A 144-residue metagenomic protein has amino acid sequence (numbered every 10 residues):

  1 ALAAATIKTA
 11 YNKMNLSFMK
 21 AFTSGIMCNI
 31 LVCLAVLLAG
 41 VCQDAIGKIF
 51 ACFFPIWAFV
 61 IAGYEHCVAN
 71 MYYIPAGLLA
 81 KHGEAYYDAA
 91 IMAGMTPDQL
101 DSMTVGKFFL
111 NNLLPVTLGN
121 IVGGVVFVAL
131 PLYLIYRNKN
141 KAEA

Functional and structural regions predicted by a protein language model:
A1-A144: Alpha-helical transmembrane segments and their helix-helix packing motifs
